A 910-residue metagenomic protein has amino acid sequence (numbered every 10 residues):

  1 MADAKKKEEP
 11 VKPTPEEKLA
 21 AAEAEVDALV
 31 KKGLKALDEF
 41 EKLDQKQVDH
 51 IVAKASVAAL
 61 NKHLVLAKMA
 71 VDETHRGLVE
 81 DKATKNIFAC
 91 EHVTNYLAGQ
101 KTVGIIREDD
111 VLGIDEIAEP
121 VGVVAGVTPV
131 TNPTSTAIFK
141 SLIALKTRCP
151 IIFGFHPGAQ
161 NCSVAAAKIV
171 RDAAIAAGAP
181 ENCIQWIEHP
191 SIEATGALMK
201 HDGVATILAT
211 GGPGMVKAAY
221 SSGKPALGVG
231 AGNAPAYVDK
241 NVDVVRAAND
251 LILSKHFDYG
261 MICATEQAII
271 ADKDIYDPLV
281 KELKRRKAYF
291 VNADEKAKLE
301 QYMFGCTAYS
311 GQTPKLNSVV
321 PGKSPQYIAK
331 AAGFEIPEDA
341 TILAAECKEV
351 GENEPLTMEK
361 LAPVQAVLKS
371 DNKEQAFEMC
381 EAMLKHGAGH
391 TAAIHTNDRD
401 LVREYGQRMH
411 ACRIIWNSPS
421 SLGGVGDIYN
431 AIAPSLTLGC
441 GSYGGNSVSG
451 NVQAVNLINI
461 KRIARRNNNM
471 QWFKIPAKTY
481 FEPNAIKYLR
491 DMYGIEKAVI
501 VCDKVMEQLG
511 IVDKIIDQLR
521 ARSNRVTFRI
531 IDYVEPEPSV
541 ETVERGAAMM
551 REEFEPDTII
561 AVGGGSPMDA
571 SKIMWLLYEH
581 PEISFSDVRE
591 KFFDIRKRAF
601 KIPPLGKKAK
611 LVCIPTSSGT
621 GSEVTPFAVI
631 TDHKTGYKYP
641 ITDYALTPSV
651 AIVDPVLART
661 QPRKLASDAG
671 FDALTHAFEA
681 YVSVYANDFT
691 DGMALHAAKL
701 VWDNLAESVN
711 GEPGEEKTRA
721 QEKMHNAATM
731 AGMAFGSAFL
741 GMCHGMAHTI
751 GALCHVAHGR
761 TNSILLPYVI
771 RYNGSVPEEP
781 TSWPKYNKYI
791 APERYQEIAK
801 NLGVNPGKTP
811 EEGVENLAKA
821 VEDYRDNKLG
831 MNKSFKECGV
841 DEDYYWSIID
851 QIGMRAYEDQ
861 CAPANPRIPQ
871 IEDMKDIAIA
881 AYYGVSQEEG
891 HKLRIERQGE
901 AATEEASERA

Functional and structural regions predicted by a protein language model:
A2-D115, I143, R285: N-terminal Rossmann-like NAD(P)+-binding subdomain of aldehyde/semialdehyde dehydrogenases
D3, K7, E41, F334-N469: Conserved C-terminal structural/oligomerization subdomain of aldehyde/semialdehyde dehydrogenase
K12-P13, L19-A20, I138, V216-G351 (+1 more regions): ALDH superfamily catalytic-core signature
N95-L97, A166, E541-V656: Glycine/threonine-rich beta-strand-loop-alpha-helix active-site module that forms ligand/phosphate-binding
I105-R246: Rossmann-like NAD(P) dinucleotide-binding subdomain of oxidoreductase/dehydrogenase enzymes
M470-T558, F835: ATP/NTP phosphate-donor binding region
V624-A738: Carboxylate- and glycine-rich phosphate/diphosphate-binding segment that chelates Mg2+/Mn2+
L753-V756, R760-S847, P863, Q887 (+1 more regions): Gly/Pro-rich interdomain helix-loop hinge
